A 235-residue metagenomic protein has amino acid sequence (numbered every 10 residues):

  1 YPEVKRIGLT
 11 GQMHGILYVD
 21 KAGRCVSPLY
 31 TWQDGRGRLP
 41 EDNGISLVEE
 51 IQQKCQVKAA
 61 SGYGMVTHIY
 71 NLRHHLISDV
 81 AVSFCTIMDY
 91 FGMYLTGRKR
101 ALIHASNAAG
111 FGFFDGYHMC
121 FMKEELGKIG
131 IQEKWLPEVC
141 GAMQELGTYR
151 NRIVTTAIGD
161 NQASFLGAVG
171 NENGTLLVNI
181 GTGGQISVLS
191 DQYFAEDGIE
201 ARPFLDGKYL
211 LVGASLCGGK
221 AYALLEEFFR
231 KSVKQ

Functional and structural regions predicted by a protein language model:
Y1-P28, Q53, V80-A81, G127 (+2 more regions): N-terminal glycine/serine-rich phosphate-binding loop of ATP-dependent small-molecule kinases, especially carbohydrate
T10-G15, A142-M143, I180-G183: Glycine-rich beta-strand-to-loop/alpha-helix junction loops that act as flexible
V26-T31, L177-N179: Short hydrophobic/aromatic-enriched beta-strand-loop microsegments
S27, S106-F113: Glycine-rich phosphate-binding loop of ATP-grasp-fold ATP-dependent ligases
D34: Carbohydrate-associated surface elements
R38, D42-K58, V66-A101, G112-K123 (+3 more regions): Active-site core segments that coordinate phosphate-bearing ligands/cofactors across diverse enzyme families
I103-N107, L136-E138: Conserved alpha/beta enzyme-core scaffolds, especially Rossmann-like or related mixed alpha/beta domains that build
W135-V139, K234-Q235: Flexible, glycine/charged-enriched surface loops at secondary-structure junctions
